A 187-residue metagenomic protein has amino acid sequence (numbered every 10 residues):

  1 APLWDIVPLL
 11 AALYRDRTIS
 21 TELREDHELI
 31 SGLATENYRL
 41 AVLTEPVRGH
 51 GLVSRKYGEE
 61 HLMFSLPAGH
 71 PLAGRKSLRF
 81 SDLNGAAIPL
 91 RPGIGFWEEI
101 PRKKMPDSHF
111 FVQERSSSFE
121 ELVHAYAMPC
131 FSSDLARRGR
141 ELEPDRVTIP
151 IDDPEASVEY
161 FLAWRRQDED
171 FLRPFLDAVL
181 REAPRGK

Functional and structural regions predicted by a protein language model:
A1-G49: Central regulatory/effector-binding core of bacterial HTH transcription factors
P2-I6, F80, N84-S108, L172-L176: Secondary-structure junction motif
R24-H27, P46-R48, G69-P71, I94 (+1 more regions): Short beta->alpha connector loops
E25-I30, A34-N37, L43-T44, P89-I149: Hydrophobic hinge/microswitch elements
H50-L62, L66-I88, R173: Flexible hinge/capping segments at coil-to-helix
V53-M63, A68, C130-R138, L142-V158 (+1 more regions): Short beta-strand->loop
V147-K187: A late-sequence structural motif
